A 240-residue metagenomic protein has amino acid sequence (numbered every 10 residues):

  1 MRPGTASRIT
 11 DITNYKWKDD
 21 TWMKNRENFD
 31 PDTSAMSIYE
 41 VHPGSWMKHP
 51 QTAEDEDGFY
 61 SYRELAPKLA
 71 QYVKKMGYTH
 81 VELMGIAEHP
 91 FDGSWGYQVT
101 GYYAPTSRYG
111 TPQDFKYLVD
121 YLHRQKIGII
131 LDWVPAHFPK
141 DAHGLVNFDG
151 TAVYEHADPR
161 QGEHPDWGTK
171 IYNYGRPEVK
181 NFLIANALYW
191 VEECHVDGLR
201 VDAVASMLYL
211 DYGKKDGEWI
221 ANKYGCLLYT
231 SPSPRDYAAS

Functional and structural regions predicted by a protein language model:
M1-S34: Basic K/R-rich, polyanion-interacting modules in nucleoproteins and related proteins
R2, R8-I9, Q98, F148 (+1 more regions): Generic hydrophobic, helix-prone segments enriched in Leu/Val/Ile
M23-T33, H42-L227: Substrate-binding/active-site clefts of carbohydrate-active enzymes
Y229-S240: Single conserved hydrophobic/aromatic residue that forms the stacking wall/gate of nucleotide- or nucleobase-binding
